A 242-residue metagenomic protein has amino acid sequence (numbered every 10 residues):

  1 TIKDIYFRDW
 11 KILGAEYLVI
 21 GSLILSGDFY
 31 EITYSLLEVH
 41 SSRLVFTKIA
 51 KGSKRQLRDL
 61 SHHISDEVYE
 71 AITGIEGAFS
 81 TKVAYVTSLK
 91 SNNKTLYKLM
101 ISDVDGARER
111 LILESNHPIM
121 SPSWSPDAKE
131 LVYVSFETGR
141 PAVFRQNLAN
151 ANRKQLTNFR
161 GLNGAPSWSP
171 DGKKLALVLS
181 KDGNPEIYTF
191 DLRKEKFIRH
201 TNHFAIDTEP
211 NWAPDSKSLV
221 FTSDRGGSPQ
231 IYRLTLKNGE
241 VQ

Functional and structural regions predicted by a protein language model:
T1-Y30: Short, solvent-exposed, polar/charged sequence segments at loop or secondary-structure edges
H40, D103-A107, N147-A151, D191-E195 (+1 more regions): Short loop/turn segments that connect beta-strands within beta-propeller blades
H40-L111: C-terminal/domain-edge helix-coil "capping" segments
E76, S88-K98, E114-H117, V134-V143 (+4 more regions): A flexible loop/linker signature enriched in serine peptidases of the S9 family
G77-F79, P126-D127, P170-D171, P214-D215: Residue-level detector of Asp-centered blade-edge/turn motifs that repeat once per structural unit in beta-propeller
V83, L131-V132, G172-A176, L219-V220: Hydrophobic beta-strand positions that form the internal "hydrophobic ladder" of WD40/Gbeta-like beta-propeller blades
R108-L113, N152-T157, K196-T201, Q242: A short beta-strand motif characteristic of beta-propeller blades
